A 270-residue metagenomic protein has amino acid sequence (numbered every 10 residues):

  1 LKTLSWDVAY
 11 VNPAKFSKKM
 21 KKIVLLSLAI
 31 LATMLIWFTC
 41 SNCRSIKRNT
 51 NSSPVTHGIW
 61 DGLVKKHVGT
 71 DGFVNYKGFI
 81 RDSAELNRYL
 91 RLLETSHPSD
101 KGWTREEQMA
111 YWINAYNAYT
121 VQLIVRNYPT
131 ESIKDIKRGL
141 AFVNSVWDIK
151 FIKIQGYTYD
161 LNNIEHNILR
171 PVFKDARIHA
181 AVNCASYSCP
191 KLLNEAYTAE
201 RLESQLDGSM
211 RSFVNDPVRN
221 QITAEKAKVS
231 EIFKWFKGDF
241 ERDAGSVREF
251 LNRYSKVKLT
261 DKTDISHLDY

Functional and structural regions predicted by a protein language model:
L1-K19: Short, Lys/Arg-enriched N-terminal segments with co-localized hydrophobic residues within the first ~10-30 amino acids
W6-N12, A32-M34, G72: N-terminal processing/targeting junctions
K15-R48: Bacterial Sec-dependent N-terminal signal peptides
I46-Y270: Interaction/scaffold regions that mediate signaling and macromolecular assembly across diverse proteins
